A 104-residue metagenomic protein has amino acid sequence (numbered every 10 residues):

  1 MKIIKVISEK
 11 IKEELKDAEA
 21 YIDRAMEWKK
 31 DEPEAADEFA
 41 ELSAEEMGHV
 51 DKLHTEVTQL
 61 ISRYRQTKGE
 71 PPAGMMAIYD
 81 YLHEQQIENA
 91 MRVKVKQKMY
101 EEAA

Functional and structural regions predicted by a protein language model:
M1-A104: Non-heme di-metal
